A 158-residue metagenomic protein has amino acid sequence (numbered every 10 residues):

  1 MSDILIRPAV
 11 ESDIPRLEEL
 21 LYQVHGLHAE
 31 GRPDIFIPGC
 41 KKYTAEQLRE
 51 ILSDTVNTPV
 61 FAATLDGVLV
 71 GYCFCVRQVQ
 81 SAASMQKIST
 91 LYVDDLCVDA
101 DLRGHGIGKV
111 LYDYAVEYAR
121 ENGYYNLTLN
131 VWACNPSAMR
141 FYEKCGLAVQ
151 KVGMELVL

Functional and structural regions predicted by a protein language model:
M1-P15: Conserved N-terminal entry element of GNAT/NAT acetyltransferase domains
G26-L48: Conserved GNAT-fold acetyl-CoA-binding loop/helix
E46-F61, Y92: A short helix-loop-beta-strand connector motif used in the catalytic cores of GNAT acetyltransferases and, in some
A62, V68-R77, Y92, C97: Conserved beta-strand in the GNAT
D95-V98, G104-E117, K144: Conserved acetyl-CoA-binding loop-helix of GNAT-fold acetyltransferases
K109, D113, E121, A133-K151: Conserved active-site alpha-helix within GNAT-family acetyltransferase domains
R120-N130: Conserved GNAT acetyl-CoA-binding A-motif
T128-A138, E155-L158: Conserved beta-strand-loop-alpha-helix junction that forms the acyl-donor binding cleft
